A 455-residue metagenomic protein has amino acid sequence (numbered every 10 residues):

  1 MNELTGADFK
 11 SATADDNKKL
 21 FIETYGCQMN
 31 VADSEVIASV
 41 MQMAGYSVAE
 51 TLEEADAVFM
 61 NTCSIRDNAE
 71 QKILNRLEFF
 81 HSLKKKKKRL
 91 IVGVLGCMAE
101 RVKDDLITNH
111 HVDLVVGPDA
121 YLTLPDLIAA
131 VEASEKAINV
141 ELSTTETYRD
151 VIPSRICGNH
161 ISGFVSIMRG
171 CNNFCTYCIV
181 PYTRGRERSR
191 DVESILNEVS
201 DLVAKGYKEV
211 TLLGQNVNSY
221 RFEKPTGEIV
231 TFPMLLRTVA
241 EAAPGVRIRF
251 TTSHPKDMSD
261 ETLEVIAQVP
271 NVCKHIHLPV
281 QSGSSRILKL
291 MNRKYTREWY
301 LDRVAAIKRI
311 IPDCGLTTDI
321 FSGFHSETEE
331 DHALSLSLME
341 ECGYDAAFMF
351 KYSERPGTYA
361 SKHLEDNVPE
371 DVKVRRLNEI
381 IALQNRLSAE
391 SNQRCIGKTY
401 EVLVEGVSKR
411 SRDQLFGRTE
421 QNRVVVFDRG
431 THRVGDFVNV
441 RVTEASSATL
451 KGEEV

Functional and structural regions predicted by a protein language model:
M1-R221, I276, E298-R309, A333-C342 (+3 more regions): Proteins enriched for Cys/Gly/acidic motifs involved in redox and nucleic-acid/cofactor modification
T24, A49, L290, A347 (+1 more regions): Thr-Gly-centered strand-to-loop micro-motif
M29, I65-N68, M98, P255-D257 (+3 more regions): Glycine-/small-residue-rich active-site loops that bind phosphorylated ligands and cofactors
V92-G96, A204-E330, E340: Conserved SAM/AdoMet-binding glycine-rich loop
C157-I161, C171-N173, V272, S282 (+5 more regions): Short flexible coil/turn linkers enriched for glycine and charged/polar residues that connect secondary-structure
C175, I195, L212, F250 (+7 more regions): Conserved, mostly hydrophobic/aromatic
G214, T252, V280-S282, T318-S322 (+6 more regions): Active-site proximal loops enriched in glycine and acidic residues that flank catalytic Cys/His/Asp and coordinate
A360-V455: Terminal RNA-binding accessory module
